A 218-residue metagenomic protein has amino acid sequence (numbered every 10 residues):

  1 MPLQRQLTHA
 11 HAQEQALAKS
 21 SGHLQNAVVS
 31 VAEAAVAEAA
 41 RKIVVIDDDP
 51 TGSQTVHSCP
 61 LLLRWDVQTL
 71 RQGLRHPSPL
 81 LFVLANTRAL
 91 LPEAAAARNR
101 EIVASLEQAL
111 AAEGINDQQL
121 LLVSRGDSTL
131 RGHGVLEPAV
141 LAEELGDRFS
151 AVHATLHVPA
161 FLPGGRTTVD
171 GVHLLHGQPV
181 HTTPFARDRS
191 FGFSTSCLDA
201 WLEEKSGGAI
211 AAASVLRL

Functional and structural regions predicted by a protein language model:
Q4-D66, V83-A89: N-terminal signal-anchor module of multipass membrane proteins
E33-I43, D47, Q54-H57, L70-R71 (+3 more regions): Cap/lid and interdomain-hinge subdomains that line or gate substrate/regulatory clefts in soluble alpha/beta enzymes
R64-L74: A short, acidic, amphipathic alpha-helical segment used as a generic capping/interface helix at domain edges
